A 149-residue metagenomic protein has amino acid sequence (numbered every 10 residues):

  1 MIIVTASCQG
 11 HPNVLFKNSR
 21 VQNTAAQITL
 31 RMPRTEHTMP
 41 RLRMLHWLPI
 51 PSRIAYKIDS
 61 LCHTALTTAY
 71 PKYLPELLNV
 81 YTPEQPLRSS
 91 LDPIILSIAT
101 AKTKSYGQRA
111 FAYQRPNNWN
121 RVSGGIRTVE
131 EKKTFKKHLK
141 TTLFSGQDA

Functional and structural regions predicted by a protein language model:
M1-A149: Hydrophobic/basic alpha-helical segments
